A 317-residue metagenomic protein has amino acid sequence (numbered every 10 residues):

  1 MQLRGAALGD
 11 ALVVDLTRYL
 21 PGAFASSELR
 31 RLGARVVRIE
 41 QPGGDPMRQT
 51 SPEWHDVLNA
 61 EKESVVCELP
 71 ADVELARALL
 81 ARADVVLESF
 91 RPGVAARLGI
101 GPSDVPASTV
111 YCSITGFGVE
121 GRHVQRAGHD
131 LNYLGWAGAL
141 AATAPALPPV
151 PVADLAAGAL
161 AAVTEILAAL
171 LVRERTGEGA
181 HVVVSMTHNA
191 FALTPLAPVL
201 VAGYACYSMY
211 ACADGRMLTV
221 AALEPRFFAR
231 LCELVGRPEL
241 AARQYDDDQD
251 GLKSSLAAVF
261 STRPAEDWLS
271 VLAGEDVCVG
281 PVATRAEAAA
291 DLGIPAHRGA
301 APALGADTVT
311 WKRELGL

Functional and structural regions predicted by a protein language model:
M1-E174, T308-L317: N-terminal helix-loop segment corresponding to the beta1-alpha1 unit of nucleotide/adenylate-binding folds
M1-L12, A213, S270, A283-L317: Terminal low-complexity tails and localization/encapsulation signals of metabolic enzymes
D15, E88, V184, V220-A221: Active-site-adjacent beta-strand anchor residues
V36, A273-E287: Short, well-structured beta-strand/strand-turn elements
A169-V199: Substrate-binding/catalytic subdomain of NAD(P)-dependent oxidoreductase enzymes
C206-E275, V279: Aromatic-enriched alpha-helical interface/lid elements that frame and gate functional surfaces
